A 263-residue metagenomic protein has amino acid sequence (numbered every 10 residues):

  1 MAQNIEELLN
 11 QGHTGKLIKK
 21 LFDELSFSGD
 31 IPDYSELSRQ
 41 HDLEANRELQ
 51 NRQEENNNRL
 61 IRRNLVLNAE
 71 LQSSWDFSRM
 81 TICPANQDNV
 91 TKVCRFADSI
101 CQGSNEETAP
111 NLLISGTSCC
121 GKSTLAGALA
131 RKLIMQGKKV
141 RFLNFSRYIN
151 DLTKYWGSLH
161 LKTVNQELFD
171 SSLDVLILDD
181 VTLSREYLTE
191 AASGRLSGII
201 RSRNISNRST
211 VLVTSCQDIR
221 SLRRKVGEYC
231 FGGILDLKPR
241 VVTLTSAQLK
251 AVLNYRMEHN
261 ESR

Functional and structural regions predicted by a protein language model:
M1-K92, V241-V242, L249-R263: A short, basic N-terminal segment
R79-L112: Pre-Walker A (pre-P-loop) alpha-helix and adjacent loop at the N terminus of AAA/AAA+ ATPase modules, a conserved
N89-C94, I134-S172, E190: Short glycine-rich substrate-engagement loop in P-loop NTPases that contacts/grips substrate
E106-A126: Walker A/P-loop nucleotide-binding motif
S123-K138: P-loop NTPase Walker A phosphate-binding motif
K138-K139, S172-V175, S206-V213: Loop/turn-to-beta-strand initiation segments
N150, V181-R263: Replace "adjacent to P-loop NTPase cores in ATP/GTP-dependent enzymes" with "adjacent to NTP-binding cores
